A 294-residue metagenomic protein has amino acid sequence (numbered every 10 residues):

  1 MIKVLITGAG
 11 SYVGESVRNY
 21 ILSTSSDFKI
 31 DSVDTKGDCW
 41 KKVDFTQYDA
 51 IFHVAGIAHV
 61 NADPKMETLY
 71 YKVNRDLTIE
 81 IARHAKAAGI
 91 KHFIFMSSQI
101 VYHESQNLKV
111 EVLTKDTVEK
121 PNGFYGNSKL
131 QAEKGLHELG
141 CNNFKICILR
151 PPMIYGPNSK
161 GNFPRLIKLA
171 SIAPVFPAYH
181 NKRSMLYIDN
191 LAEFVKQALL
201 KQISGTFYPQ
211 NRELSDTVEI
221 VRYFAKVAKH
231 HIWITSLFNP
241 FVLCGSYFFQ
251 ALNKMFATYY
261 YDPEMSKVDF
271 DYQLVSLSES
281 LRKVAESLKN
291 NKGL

Functional and structural regions predicted by a protein language model:
V4-L22: N-terminal Rossmann NAD(P)H-binding glycine-rich loop of SDR-like oxidoreductase domains
G37-A87, V101-E104: NAD(P)H-binding glycine-rich loop region in Rossmannoid oxidoreductase-like domains and their noncatalytic homologs
A62-D63, K168-L186, N190, Q197: A conserved pocket-lining segment of Rossmann-fold NAD(P)-dependent short-chain dehydrogenase/reductase
K72, N107-L149, M153-I154, V175: Catalytic helix-loop patch of NAD(P)-dependent Rossmann-fold dehydrogenases
I79-F124: Conserved Rossmann-fold NAD(P)-dependent oxidoreductase catalytic core, especially the SDR/UDP-sugar
L130, F144, I154-R165, Q197-F207 (+2 more regions): Glycine/proline-rich active-site loop of Rossmann-fold NAD(P)-dependent oxidoreductases
P152-S159, A178-I188, E213: Glycine-rich "substrate-gating" loop/helix at the edge of Rossmann-like oxidoreductase active sites
F194-L252, R282-L294: Mid/C-terminal beta-alpha module of Rossmann-like enzyme folds, strongest in SDR-family dehydrogenases/epimerases
